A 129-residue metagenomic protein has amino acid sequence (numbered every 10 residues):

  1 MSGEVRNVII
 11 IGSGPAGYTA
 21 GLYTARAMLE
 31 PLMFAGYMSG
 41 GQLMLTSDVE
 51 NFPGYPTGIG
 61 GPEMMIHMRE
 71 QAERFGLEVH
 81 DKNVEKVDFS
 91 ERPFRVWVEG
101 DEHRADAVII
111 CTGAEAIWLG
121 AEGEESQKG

Functional and structural regions predicted by a protein language model:
M1-I11, A27, L32, V79-G129: FAD-binding core/adjacent interface of flavoenzyme oxidoreductases
P15-A16, S39: Hydrophobic/small residue at the entry helix of a nucleotide-binding pocket
T24: Aromatic pocket-lining residues of Rossmann-like dinucleotide-binding sites
E30-G36, L43: Short beta-strand "acidic-cap" motif of Rossmann-like dinucleotide-binding folds
G36-S39, E115: Short glycine-enriched loops at secondary-structure junctions
G41-M44, W118: Short acidic/His/Gly/Ser-rich catalytic and metal-binding motifs that mark active-site loops of diverse hydrolases
M44-E102: N-terminal Rossmann-like dinucleotide/flavin-binding domain of flavoprotein oxidoreductases that bind FAD/FMN
